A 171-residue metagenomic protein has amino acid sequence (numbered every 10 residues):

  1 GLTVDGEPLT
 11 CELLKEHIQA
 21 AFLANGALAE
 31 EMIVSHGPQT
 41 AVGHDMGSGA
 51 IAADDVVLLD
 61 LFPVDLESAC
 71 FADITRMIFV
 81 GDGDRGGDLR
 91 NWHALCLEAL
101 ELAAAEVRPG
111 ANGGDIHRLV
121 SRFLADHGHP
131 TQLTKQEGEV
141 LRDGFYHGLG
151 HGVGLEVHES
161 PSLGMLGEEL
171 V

Functional and structural regions predicted by a protein language model:
G1-V171: Active-site neighborhoods and metal-handling regions in enzymes and metal-associated proteins
